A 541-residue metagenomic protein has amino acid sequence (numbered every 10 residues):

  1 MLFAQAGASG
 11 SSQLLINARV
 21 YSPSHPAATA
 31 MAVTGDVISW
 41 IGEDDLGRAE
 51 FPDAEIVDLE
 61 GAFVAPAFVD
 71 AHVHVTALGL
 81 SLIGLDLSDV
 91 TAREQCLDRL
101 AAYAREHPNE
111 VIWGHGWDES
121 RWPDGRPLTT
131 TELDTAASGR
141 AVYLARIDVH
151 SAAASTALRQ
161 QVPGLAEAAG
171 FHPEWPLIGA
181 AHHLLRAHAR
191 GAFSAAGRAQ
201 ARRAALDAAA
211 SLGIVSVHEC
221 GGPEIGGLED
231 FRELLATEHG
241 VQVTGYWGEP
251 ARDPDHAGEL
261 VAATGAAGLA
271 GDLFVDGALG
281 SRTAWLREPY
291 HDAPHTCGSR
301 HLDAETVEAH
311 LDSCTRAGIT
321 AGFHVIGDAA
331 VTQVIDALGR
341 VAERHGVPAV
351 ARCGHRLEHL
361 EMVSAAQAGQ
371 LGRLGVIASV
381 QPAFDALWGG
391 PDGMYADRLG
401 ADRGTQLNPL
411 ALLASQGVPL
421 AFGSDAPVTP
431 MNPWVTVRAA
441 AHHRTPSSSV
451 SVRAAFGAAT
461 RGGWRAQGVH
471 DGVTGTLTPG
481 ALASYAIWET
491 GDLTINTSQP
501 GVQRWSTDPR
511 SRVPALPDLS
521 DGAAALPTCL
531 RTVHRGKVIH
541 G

Functional and structural regions predicted by a protein language model:
L2-F3, G10-D255, G280-A330, G354 (+4 more regions): Divalent metal-binding segments
Y21, R438, T445-P446, S451-R461 (+3 more regions): C-terminal cap of metal-dependent C-N hydrolases
S155, G213, G277, H324 (+6 more regions): Conserved, mostly hydrophobic/aromatic
T156, G227-D230, V331-G339, W388-Y395 (+2 more regions): Histidine/acidic-residue-rich catalytic or RNA/ligand-binding cores of hydrolases and nuclease-related proteins
E238-D272, G354-E361, A365, G393-V418: Phosphate/diphosphate-binding loops
T264-A266, L371-S379, Q416-P419, H442: Glycine-enriched alpha-helix->loop->beta-strand junction motifs that scaffold or abut catalytic
R300-R340, A466-V473, L477-E489: Long hydrophobic segments that form regular secondary structure
I319-D328, V380-P382, L413-V435, G480: Short acidic/histidine-rich active-site segments
